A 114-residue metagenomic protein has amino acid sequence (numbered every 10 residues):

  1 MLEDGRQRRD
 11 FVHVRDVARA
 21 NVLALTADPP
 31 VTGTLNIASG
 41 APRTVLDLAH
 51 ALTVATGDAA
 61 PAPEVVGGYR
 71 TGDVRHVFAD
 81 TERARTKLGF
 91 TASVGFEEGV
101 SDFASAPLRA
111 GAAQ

Functional and structural regions predicted by a protein language model:
M1-Q114: C-terminal substrate-binding subdomain of Rossmann-fold SDR/epimerase-dehydratase oxidoreductases
